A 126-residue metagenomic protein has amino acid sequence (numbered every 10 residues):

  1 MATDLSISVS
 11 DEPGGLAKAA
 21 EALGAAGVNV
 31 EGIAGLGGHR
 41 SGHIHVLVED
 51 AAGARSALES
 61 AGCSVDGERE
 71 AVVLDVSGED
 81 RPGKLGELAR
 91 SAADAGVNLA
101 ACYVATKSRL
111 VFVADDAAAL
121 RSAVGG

Functional and structural regions predicted by a protein language model:
M1-G126: A conserved regulatory-domain signal marking ACT and ACT-like small-molecule sensing domains and adjacent regulatory
